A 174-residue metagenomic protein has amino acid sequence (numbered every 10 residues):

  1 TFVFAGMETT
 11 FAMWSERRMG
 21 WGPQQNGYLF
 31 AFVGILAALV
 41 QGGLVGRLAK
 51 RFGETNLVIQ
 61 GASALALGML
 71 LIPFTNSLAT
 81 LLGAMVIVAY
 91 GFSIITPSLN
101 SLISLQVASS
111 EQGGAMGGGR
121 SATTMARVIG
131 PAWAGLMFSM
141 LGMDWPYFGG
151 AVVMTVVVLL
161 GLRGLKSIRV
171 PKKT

Functional and structural regions predicted by a protein language model:
T9-N26: Short amphipathic helix-loop junctions that connect adjacent transmembrane helices in Major Facilitator Superfamily/SLC
P23-Q24, S109-G119: Loop-to-transmembrane helix entry/capping segments in MFS-fold secondary transporters and related SLC/MFSD carriers
V40-E54, F138: Helix-to-loop junctions at the C-terminal end of transmembrane segments in multipass secondary transporters
N56-L71: Structural signature of the two symmetry-related core transmembrane helices
P73-M85: Helix-loop junctions at membrane interfaces in 12-TM secondary transporters
I94-V107: Intracellular juxtamembrane helix-capping segments at the cytosolic ends of symmetry-related transmembrane helices
L136-M154: A membrane-interface helix-boundary motif in multi-pass transporters
G150-T174: Multi-pass alpha-helical transporter architecture, strongest for 12-TM Major Facilitator/SLC carriers used
